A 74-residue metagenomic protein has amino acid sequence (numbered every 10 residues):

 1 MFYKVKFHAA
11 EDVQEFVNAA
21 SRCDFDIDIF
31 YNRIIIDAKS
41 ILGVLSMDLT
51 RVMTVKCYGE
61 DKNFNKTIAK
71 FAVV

Functional and structural regions predicted by a protein language model:
M1, F30, M47-R51: Short glycine-enriched loop/turn motifs at secondary-structure junctions
M1-F7: Short glycine-/aliphatic-rich beta-strand segments at the starts of folded cytosolic domains
Y3, F25-I27, M53: Conserved beta-strand core positions
E11-D26, I34-L49, N63: Amphipathic alpha-helical interaction surfaces in cytosolic regulatory modules
D28-F30, V73-V74: Conserved short beta-strand edge segments in small beta-sheet-based binding/regulatory domains
L45-V74: C-terminal structural segments of small proteins and small subunits
